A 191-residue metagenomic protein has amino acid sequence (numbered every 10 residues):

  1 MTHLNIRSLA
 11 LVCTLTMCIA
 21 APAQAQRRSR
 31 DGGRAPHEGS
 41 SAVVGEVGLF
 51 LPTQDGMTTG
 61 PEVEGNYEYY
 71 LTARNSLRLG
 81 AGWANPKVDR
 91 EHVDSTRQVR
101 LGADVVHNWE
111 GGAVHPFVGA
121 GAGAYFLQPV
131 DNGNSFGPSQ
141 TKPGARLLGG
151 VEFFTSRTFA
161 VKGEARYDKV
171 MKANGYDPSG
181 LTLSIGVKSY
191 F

Functional and structural regions predicted by a protein language model:
T2-L11: Bacterial N-terminal signal peptides that target proteins for export
A10-C18: Bacterial N-terminal signal peptides
A21-V44, H107-E110, F191: Outer-membrane beta-barrel biogenesis signature
R30-A35, V43, L49, V99 (+2 more regions): Gram-negative and organellar
A35-N66: N-terminal targeting signals for Sec/Tat export/insertion, comprising classic cleavable signal peptides
S41-T53, L77-K87, A120-Y125, G163-V170: Transmembrane beta-strand segments that form the barrel wall of outer-membrane beta-barrel proteins
L51-P61, R90-S95, M171-P178: Solvent-exposed loop/turn segments connecting transmembrane beta-strands in outer-membrane beta-barrel proteins
P61-N134, Q140-L148, F153-T155, F159 (+1 more regions): Gram-negative (and chloroplast) outer-membrane scaffold detector with strong preference for beta-barrel transmembrane
